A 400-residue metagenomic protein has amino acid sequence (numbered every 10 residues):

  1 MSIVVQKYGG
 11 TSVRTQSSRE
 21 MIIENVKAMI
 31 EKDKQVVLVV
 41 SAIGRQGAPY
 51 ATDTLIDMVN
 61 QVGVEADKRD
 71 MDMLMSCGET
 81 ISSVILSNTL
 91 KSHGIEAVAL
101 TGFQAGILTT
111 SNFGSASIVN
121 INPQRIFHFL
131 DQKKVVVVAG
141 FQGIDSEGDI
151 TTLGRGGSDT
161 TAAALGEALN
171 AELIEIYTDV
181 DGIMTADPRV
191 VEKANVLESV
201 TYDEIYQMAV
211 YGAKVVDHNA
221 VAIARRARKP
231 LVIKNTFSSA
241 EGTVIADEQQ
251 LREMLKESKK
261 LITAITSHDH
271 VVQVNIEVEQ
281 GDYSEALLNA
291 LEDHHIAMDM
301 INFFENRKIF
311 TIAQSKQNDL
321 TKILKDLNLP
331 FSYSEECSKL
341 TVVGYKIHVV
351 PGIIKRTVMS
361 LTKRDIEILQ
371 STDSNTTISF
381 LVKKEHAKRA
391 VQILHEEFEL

Functional and structural regions predicted by a protein language model:
M1-V221, V382-K383: Nucleotide/pyrophosphate-binding catalytic subdomain
K32, H93, A227, H294 (+1 more regions): Conserved dinucleotide-binding and phosphotransfer motif residues
S41-G44, Y50-I56, I233-R252: Terminal amphipathic helices with adjacent charged low-complexity linkers/tails
E96-V98, P230, E367: Conserved beta-strand segments of alpha/beta enzyme cores
D217, R228-K234: Acidic/polar loop patches that form or flank catalytic/metal-binding clefts of enzymes that bind anionic ligands
A224: Acidic-aromatic/histidine active-site loop/patch
V244-L400: A conserved regulatory-domain signal marking ACT and ACT-like small-molecule sensing domains and adjacent regulatory
